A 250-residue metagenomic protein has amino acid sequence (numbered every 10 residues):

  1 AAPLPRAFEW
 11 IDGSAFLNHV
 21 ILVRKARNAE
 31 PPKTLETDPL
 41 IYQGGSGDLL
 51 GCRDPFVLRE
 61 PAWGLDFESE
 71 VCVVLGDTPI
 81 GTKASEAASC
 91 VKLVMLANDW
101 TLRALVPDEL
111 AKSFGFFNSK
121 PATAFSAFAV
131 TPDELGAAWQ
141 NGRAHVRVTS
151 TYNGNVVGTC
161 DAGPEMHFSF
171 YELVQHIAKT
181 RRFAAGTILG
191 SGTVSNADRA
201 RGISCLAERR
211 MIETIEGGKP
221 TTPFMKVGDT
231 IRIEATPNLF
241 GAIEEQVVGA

Functional and structural regions predicted by a protein language model:
A1-C160, M166-E172, I212: Active-site microenvironments in enzyme catalytic cores
A15, I21, T193-V194, T236: Short, surface-exposed secondary-structure boundary micro-motifs
G45, G51-C52, F125, F183-S195: Conserved metal-binding segment of the jelly-roll/cupin
G154, A235-P237: Residue-level detection of beta-strand-connecting loop/turn positions
C160-A185, N196, R209-T221: Hydrophobic alpha-helical bundle architecture
T187-G228, E234, G241-I243: Active-site pocket scaffolds in enzymes
Q246-A250: Short beta-strand edge segments in extracellular beta-sheet folds
